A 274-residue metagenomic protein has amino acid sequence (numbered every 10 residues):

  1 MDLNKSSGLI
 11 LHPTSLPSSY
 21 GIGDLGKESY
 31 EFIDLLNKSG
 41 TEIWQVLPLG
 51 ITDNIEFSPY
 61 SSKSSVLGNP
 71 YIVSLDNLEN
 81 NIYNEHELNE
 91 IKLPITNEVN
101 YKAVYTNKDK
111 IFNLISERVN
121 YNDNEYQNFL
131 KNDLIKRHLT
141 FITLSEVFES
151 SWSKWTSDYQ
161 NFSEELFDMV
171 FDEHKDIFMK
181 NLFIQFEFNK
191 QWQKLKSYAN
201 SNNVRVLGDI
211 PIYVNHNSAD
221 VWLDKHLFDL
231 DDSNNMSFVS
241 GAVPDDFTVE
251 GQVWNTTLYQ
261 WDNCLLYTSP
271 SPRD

Functional and structural regions predicted by a protein language model:
D2-K225, L230, D262-N263: Acidic/aromatic-lined carbohydrate-recognition and catalytic surfaces of CAZymes acting on diverse glycans
H216-L265: Active-site-adjacent "subsite" loops/lids of carbohydrate-active enzymes
Y267-D274: Conserved small/polar residues in nucleotide/adenosyl-binding loops
